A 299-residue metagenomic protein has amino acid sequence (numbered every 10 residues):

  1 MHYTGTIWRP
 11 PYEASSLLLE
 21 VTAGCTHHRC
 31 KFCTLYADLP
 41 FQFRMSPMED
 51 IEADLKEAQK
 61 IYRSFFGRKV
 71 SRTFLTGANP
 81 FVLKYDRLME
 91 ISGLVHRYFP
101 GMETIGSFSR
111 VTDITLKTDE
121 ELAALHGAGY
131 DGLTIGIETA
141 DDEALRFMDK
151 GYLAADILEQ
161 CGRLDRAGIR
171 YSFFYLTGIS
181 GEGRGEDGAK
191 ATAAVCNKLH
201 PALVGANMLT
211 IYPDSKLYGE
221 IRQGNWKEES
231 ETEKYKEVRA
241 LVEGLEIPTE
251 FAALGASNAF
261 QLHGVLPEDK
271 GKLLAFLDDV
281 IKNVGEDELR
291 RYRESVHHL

Functional and structural regions predicted by a protein language model:
M1-P11, N197-L299: Auxiliary Fe-S-binding modules of radical SAM enzymes
G5-A53, E57: Canonical Radical SAM [4Fe-4S] cluster-binding loop centered on the CxxxCxxC motif and its immediate flanking residues
L17-L19, T73, I105-S107, L133-I135 (+3 more regions): Hydrophobic faces of well-ordered beta-strands that scaffold small-molecule active sites in alpha/beta enzyme cores
C25, C33, I51, L75 (+5 more regions): Conserved, mostly hydrophobic/aromatic
C33, T112, A140-A144, L164-G188 (+2 more regions): Conserved strand-turn element in the central/C-terminal portion of the radical SAM core barrel that lines
F41, D141-F147, K216, F260-L262: A short acidic, helix-capping loop that chelates divalent metal ions and anchors anionic groups
K60-R166, R170: Conserved SAM/AdoMet-binding glycine-rich loop
E120-L122, S180-K198: Catalytic cores of alpha/beta
